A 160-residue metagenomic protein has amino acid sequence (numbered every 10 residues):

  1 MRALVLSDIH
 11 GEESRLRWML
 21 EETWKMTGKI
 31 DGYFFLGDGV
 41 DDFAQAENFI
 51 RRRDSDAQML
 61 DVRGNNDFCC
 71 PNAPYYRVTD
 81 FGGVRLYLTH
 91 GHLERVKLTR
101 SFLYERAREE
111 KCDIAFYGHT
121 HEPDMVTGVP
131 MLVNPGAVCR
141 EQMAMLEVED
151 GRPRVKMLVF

Functional and structural regions predicted by a protein language model:
M1-S55, C69, P74: N-terminal active-site segment of His-dependent metallophosphoesterases
V5-S7, G32-D38, L60-N65, Y87-H90 (+2 more regions): Active-site neighborhood of phospho(di)ester-bond hydrolases with catalytic His/Asp-centered motifs
H10-S14, V40-A44, N66-P71, E94-L98 (+2 more regions): Active-site environment of divalent metal-dependent phosphoester hydrolases
R17-E21, G82, E105-E110, G128-F160: Binuclear metal-dependent phosphoesterase catalytic core
I30, D56-Q58, G83-R85, V129 (+1 more regions): A generic structural signal for alpha->beta connector loops
R52-R95: Helix-adjacent hinge/juxtasegments
V78, D124, M145: Short, surface-exposed charged micro-motifs
R85-T120: Internal catalytic-core helix/loop-beta-alpha segment that presents or stabilizes conserved functional determinants
